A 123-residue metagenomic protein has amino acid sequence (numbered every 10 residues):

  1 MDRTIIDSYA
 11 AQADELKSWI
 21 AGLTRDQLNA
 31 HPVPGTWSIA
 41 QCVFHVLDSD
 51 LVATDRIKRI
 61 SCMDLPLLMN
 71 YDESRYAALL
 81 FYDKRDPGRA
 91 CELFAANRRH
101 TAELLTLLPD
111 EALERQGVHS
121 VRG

Functional and structural regions predicted by a protein language model:
M1-A40, F44, L51-G123: Aromatic-glycine hotspot motif
